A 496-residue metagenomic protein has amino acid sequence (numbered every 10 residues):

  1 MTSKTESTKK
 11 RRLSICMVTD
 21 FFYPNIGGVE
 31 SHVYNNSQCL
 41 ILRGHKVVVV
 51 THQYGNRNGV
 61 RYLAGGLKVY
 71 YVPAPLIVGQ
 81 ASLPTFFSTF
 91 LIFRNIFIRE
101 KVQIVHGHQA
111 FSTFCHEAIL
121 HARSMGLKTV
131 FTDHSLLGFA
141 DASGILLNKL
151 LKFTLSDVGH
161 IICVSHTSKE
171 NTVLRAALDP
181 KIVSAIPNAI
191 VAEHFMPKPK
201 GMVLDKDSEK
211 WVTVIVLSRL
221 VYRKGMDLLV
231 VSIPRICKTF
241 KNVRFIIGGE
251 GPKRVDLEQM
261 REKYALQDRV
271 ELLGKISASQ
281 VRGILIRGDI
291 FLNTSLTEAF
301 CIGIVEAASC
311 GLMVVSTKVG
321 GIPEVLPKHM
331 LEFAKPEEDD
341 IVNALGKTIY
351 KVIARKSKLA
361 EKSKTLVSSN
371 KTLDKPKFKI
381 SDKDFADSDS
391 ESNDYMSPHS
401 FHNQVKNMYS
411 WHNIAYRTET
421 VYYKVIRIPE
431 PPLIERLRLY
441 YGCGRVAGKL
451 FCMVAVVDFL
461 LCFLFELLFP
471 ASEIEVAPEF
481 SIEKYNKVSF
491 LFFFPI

Functional and structural regions predicted by a protein language model:
M1-R57, R61, G65-Y71, S388 (+5 more regions): N-terminal subdomain of nucleotide-sugar transferases
Q53, T167, A189: Carbohydrate-associated surface elements
M202-C237, I246, N407: Conserved donor-binding/catalytic core segment of Leloir-type glycosyltransferases
D256-I276: Nucleotide-activated donor-binding/catalytic signature segment of Leloir-type glycosyltransferases, i.e., the conserved
K275-I276, G283-G288: Short alpha-helical donor nucleotide-sugar binding micro-motif in glycosyltransferases
L296: Aromatic "clamp/platform" in nucleotide-sugar-dependent glycosyltransferases that forms part of the donor/acceptor
M313-S316: Short hydrophobic beta-strand element within catalytic cores of glycosyltransferases and related nucleotide-activated
P323-K364, N370, K375-S388, H412 (+1 more regions): Change "using UDP/GDP/dTDP sugars" to "using nucleotide sugars
